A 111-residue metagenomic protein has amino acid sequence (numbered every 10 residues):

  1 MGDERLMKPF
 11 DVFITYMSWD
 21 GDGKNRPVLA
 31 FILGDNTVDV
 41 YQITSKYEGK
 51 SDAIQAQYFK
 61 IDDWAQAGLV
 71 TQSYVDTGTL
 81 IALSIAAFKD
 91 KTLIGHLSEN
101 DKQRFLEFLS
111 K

Functional and structural regions predicted by a protein language model:
M1-L6, Q66: Short, surface-exposed secondary-structure edge patches
G2, E48, I54, V75-T79: Membrane-targeting and insertion segments and their boundary/processing signals
R5-M17: Short coil-to-beta transition motif at edge beta-strands of beta-rich domains
K8, L33, D52-I54, G68-V75: A generic structural signal for short, non-catalytic loop/turn and secondary-structure boundary residues
D11, R26, S73: Short beta-strand or tight-loop elements that sit immediately N-terminal to catalytic metal-binding acidic residues
T15, G21-N25, A30-W64: Compact nucleic-acid interaction/catalytic patches
I61-K111: C-terminal terminal-subdomain/extension
